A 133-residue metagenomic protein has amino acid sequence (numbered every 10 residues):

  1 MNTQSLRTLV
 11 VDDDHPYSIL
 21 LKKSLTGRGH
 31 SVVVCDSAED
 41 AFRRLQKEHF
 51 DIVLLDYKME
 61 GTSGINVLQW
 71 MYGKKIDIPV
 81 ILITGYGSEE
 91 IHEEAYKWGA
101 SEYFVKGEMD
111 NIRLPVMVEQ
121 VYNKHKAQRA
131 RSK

Functional and structural regions predicted by a protein language model:
H15-V33: Two-component/phosphorelay signaling modules centered on CheY-like receiver
V34-R43, G64: Helix N-cap/capping motif at the beta->alpha junctions
R43, I65-D77: Short amphipathic alpha-helix used as the core "switch/output" element in two-component signaling
D56, T84: Active-site residues of response regulator receiver
E60, S88: The feature encodes the CheY-like receiver
R113-K126: Receiver (REC) domain switch/output surface
